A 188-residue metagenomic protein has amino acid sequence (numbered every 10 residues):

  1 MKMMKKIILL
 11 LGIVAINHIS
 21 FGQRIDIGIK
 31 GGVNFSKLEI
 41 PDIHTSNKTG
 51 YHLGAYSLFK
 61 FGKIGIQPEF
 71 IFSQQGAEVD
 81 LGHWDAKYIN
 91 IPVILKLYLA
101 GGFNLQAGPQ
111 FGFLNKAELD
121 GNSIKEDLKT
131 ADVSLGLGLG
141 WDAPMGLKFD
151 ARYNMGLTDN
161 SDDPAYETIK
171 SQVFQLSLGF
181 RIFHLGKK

Functional and structural regions predicted by a protein language model:
M1-K30, L178: Bacterial Sec-dependent N-terminal signal peptides
Q23-I25, T45-Y51, D85-I89, K129-L135 (+1 more regions): Residues that define the transmembrane beta-barrel architecture of outer-membrane proteins
I25, K63-I66, F103-L105, M145-A151 (+1 more regions): Repeated loop/turn-to-beta-strand initiation elements of outer-membrane beta-barrel proteins
D26, H44-L81: Glycine- and aromatic-enriched membrane insertion/assembly motifs of diderm outer-membrane and organelle channel
I29-G31, P68, V93, L105-A107 (+3 more regions): Membrane-embedded beta-strand positions of outer-membrane beta-barrel proteins
V33-K37, F59-K63, F72-G76, F111-N115 (+2 more regions): Transmembrane beta-strands of outer-membrane beta-barrel pores
E39-H44, E78-W84, A117-I124, S161-Y166: Outer-membrane beta-barrel translocator domains and adjoining extracellular loop/strand segments of Gram-negative
W141-L147, K170-K188: Outer-membrane beta-barrel "beta-signal"
